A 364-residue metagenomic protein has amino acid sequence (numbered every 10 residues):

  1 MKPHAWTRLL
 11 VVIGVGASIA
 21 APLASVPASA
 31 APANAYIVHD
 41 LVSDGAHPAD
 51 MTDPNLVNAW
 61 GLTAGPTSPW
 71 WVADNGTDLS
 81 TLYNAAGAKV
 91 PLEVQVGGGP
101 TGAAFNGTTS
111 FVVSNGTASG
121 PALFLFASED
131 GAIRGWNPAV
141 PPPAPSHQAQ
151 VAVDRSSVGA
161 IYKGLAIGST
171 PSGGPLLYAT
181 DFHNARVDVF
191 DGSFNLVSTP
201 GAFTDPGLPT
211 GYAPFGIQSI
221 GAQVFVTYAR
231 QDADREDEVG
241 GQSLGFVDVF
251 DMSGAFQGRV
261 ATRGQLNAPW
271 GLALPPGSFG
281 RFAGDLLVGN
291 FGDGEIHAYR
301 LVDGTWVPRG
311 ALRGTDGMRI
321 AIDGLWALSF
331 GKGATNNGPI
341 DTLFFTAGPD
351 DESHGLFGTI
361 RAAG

Functional and structural regions predicted by a protein language model:
K2-A30: Secretory targeting and sorting signals
A28-G364: Sequence/structural signature of beta-propeller domains
